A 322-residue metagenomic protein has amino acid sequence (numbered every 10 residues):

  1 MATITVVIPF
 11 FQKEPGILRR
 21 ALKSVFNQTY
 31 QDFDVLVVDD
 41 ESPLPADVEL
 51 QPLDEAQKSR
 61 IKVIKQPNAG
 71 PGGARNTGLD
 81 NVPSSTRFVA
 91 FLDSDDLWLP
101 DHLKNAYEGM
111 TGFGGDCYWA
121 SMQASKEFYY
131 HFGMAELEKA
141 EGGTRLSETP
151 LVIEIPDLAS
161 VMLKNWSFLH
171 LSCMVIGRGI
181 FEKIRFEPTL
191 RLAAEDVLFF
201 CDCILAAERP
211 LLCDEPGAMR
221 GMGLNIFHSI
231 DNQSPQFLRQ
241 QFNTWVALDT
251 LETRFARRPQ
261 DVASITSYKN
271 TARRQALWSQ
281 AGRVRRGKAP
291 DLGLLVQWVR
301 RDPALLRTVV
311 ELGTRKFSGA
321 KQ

Functional and structural regions predicted by a protein language model:
M1-F26: N-proximal low-complexity "stem/linker" segments adjacent to membrane-targeting elements
L22-K65: Acidic donor-binding segment of Leloir-type glycosyltransferases
Q66-S84: Glycine-rich, basic loop-to-helix element that forms the pyrophosphate-binding segment of sugar-nucleotide handling
T86-L97: Short beta-strand-to-loop acidic/aromatic patch adjacent to the donor-nucleotide binding site
L103-G142: Conserved donor NDP-sugar-binding/catalytic core segment of glycosyltransferases
R145-Q233: Conserved nucleotide-sugar donor-binding catalytic segment
E215-L224, S229-P259, Q280-R301: Catalytic core of nucleotide-sugar-dependent glycosyltransferases
R274-Q322: Membrane-interface aromatic/basic loop that binds lipid-linked glycans or pyrophosphate carriers, typified by
